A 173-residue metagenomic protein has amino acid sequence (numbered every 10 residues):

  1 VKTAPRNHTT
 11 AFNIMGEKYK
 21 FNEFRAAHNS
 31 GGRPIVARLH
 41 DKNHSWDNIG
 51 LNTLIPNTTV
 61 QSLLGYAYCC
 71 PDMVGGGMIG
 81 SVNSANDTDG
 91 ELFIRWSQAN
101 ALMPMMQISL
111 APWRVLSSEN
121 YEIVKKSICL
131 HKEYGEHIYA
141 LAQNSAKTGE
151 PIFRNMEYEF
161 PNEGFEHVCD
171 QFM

Functional and structural regions predicted by a protein language model:
V1-M173: Catalytic-domain carbohydrate-binding cleft regions of carbohydrate-active enzymes
